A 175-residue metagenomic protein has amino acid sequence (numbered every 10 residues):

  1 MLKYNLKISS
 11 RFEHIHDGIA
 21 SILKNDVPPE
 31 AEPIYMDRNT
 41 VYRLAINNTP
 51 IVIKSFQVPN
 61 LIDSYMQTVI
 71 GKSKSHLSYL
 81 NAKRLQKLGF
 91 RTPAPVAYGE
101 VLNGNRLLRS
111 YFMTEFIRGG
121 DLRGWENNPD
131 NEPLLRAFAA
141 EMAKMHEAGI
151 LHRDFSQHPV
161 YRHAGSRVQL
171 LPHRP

Functional and structural regions predicted by a protein language model:
M1-A31: Juxta-kinase regulatory segment immediately upstream of eukaryotic protein kinase catalytic domains
A20-G120, A137-A143, E147-A148: Conserved ATP-binding subdomain of kinase catalytic cores across diverse folds
I53, R153, H173: Active-site flanking residues adjacent to catalytic metal/cofactor-binding acidic residues
E115-L122, Q169-H173: Active-site catalytic-loop/activation-segment of kinase and kinase-like phosphoryl-transfer enzymes
D121-D130: AlphaC helix of the protein kinase catalytic domain
N131-L135: Short alpha-helical scaffold element within the canonical Hanks-type protein kinase domain
I150-Q157: Catalytic-loop of the protein kinase fold
H158-P175: Catalytic activation segment of kinase domains across protein kinase-like and atypical kinase folds
